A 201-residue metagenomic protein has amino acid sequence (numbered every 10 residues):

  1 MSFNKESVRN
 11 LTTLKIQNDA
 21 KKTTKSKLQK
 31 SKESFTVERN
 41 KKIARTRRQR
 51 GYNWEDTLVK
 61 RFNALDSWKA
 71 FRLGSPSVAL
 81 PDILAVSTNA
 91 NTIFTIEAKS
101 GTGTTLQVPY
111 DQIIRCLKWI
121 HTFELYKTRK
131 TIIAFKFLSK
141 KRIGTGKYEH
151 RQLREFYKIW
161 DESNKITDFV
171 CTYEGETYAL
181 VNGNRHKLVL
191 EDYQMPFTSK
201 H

Functional and structural regions predicted by a protein language model:
S2-G74: Acidic-basic catalytic patches of nuclease active cores, encompassing PD-(D/E)XK and other metal-cofactor nuclease
F3-R9, L14-I16, K21-K25, R45-R50 (+1 more regions): Domain-level recognition of nuclease-like catalytic cores that cleave nucleotide substrates
A44-R45, S100-T104: Surface-exposed cleft-lining segments at the edges of enzyme active sites
F62, I83-A85, T92-T102: Conserved catalytic cores of phosphodiester-cleaving nucleases, focusing on short active-site segments
S77-L80: Short acidic/glycine-enriched loop/turn segments that link adjacent beta-strands
T88-T92, L125-T128, K141-G146: Short, solvent-exposed loop/turn segments that connect beta-strands within catalytic domains and beta-strand-rich
T102-I114: Active-site-adjacent loop/helix micro-motif of nuclease/hydrolase catalytic cores
R115-S139: Mid-chain, well-packed structural core segment of small domains
